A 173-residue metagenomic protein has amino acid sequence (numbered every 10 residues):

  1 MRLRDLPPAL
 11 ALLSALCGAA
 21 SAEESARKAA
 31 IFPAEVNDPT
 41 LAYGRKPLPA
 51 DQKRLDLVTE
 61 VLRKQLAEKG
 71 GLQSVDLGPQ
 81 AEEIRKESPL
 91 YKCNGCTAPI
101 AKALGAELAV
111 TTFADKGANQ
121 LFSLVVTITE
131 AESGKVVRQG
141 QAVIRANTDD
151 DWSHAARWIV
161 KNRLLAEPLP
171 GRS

Functional and structural regions predicted by a protein language model:
M1-D5: Positively charged n-region of N-terminal signal peptides that target proteins for export
P7-C17: Bacterial N-terminal signal peptides
G18-A22: Sec/Tat signal peptide C-region and signal peptidase I cleavage site
E23-L41, E68-G70, A98-A103, D115-L121 (+1 more regions): C-terminal/domain-edge helix-coil "capping" segments
T40-P47, K86-E87: Short acidic, glycine/proline-rich loop/turn micro-motifs
L48-Q80: N-terminal, post-signal-peptide region of Sec/Tat-exported proteins
L48-T59, L90-N94, K102-A103, F122 (+1 more regions): Solvent-exposed, acidic/flexible segments
E68-A109: Short, solvent-exposed, polar/charged sequence segments at loop or secondary-structure edges
